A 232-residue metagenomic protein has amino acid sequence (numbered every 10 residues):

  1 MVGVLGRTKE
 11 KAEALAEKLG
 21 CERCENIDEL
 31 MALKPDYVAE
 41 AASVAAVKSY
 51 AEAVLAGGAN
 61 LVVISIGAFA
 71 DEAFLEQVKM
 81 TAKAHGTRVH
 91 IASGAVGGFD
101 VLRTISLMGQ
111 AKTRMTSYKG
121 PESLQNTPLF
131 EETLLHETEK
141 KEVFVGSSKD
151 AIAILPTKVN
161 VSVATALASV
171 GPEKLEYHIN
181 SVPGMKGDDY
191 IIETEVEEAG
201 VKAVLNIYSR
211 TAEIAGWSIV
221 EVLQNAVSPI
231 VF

Functional and structural regions predicted by a protein language model:
M1-A16: NAD(P)-binding Rossmann-fold cofactor-contacting core
M1-G3, K34-V38, T87-V89: Short active-site oxyanion
R7-K9, I66-F69, A95: Short, ordered loop/turn segments at secondary-structure junctions
C21, G57-N60, A84-T87: A short helix->loop->beta-strand "cap" motif at the edges of active sites that frequently abuts
E25-A56, A68-E72: Beta-loop-alpha module in the N-terminal Rossmann-like domain of NAD(P)-dependent dehydrogenases, especially those
E40, V63, V89-S93: General beta-strand structural signal in soluble alpha/beta enzymes
I66-R88: Rossmann-fold NAD(P)-binding glycine/threonine-rich loop
H90, V96-F232: Active-site-lining helix/loop region of Rossmann-like oxidoreductase modules
